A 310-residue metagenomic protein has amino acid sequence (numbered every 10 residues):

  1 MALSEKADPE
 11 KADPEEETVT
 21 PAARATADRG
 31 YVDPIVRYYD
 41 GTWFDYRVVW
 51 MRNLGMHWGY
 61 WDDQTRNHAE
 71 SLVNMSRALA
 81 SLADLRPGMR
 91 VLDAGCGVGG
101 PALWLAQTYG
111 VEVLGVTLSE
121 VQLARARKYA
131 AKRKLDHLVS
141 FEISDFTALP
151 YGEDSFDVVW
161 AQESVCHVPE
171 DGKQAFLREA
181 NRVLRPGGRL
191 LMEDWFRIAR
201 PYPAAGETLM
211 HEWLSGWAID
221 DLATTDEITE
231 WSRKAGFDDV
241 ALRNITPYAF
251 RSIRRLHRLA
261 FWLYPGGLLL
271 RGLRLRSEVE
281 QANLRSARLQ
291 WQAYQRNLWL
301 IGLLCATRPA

Functional and structural regions predicted by a protein language model:
A2-V49: N-terminal auxiliary segments of SAM/dcSAM-dependent transferases
R52, M56-Y60, R66-P87: Conserved alpha-helix/loop element of class I SAM-dependent methyltransferases that forms part of the SAM/SAH-binding
R90-L92, P101-A148: Class I SAM-dependent methyltransferase SAM/SAH-binding core
V98: Conserved SAM/SAH-binding loop
T147-V159: A short acidic, Gly/Pro-enriched loop at the edge of an enzyme's catalytic core that lines a small-molecule cofactor
Q174-R189: A short glycine-rich, Lys/Arg-flanked "PGG" loop and its adjoining helix->strand segment in the class I
M192-D194: Acidic carboxylate diad motif detector
F196, P203-I301, R308-A310: Substrate-binding/catalytic lobe of Class I Rossmann-like enzymes that use SAM or dcSAM, i.e., the mid-to-C-terminal
